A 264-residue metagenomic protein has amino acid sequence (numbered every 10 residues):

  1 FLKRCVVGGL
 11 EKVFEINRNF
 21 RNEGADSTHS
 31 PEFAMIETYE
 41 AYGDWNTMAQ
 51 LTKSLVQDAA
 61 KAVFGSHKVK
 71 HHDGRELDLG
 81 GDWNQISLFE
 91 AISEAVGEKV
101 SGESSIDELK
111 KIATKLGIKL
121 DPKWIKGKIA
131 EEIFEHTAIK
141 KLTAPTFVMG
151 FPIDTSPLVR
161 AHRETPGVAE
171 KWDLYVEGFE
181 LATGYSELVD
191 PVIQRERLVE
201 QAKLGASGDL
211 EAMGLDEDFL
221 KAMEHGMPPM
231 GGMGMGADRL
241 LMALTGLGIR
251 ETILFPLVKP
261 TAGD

Functional and structural regions predicted by a protein language model:
F1-D264: Class II aminoacyl-tRNA synthetase catalytic cores and aaRS-like
